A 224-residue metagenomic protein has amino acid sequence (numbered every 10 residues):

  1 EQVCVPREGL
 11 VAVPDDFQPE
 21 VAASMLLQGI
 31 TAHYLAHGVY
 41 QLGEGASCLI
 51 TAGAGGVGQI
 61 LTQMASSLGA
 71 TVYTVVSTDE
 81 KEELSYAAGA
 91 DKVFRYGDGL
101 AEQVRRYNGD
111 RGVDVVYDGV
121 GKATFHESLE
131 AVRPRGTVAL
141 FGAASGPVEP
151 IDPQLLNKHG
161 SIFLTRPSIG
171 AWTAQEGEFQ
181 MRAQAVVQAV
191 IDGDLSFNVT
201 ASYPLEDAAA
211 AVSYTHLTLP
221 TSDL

Functional and structural regions predicted by a protein language model:
E1-A52: NAD(P)H dinucleotide-binding glycine-rich loop of Rossmann-like/cofactor-binding domains, especially the beta1-alpha1
I50, S66-E127: Adenosine-nucleotide cofactor-binding segment
G55-Q59: Glycine-rich NAD(P) Rossmann-fold beta1-alpha1 loop
I60, M64: Rossmann-fold NAD(P)-dependent oxidoreductase module
V76, A123-L195: Glycine-rich phosphate-binding loop and adjacent beta-alpha segment of Rossmann(oid) nucleotide-cofactor-binding
T215-T221: Conserved small/polar residues in nucleotide/adenosyl-binding loops
